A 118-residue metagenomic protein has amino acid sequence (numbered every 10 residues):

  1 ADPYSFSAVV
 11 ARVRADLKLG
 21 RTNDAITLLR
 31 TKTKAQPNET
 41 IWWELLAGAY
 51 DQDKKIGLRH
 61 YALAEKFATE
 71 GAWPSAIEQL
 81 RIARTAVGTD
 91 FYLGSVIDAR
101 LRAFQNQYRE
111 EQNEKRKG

Functional and structural regions predicted by a protein language model:
A1, K34, I82-T85: Amphipathic alpha-helical segments of tetratricopeptide repeats
R12, L46, L63, I82-A83 (+1 more regions): Structural register within alpha-helical repeat arrays
K18, T22, Q52-A62, Y92 (+1 more regions): Alpha-helical linker/edge segments of TPR/alpha-solenoid repeat scaffolds and analogous pre-/post-domain helices
